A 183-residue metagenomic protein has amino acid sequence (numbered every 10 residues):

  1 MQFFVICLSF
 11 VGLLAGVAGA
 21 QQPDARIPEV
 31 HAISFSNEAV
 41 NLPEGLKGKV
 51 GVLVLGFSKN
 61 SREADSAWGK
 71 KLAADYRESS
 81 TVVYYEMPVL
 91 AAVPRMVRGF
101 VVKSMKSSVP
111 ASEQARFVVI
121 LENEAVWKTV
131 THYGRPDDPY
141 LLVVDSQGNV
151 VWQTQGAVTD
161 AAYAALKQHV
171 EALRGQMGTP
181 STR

Functional and structural regions predicted by a protein language model:
F4-A15: Bacterial N-terminal signal peptides
A18-Q21, A25: Boundary at the C-terminal end of the N-terminal hydrophobic targeting segment
I27-P28, Q114-F117, Y133-L142: Structural micro-motif
V30-V50: A short beta-strand-turn-helix
I33, R116-N123: Short acidic-hydrophobic, aromatic-tinged amphipathic segments that line or gate anion-handling sites
G45-D65, Y84: Short active-site neighborhood of thiol/selenol oxidoreductases, capturing the structured segment around
S61-P110, W127: Structural microenvironment flanking redox-active thiols in thiol-disulfide oxidoreductases
K128, D137-R183: Thiol-/selenol-based redox modules, centered on thioredoxin-like and closely related oxidoreductase domains
